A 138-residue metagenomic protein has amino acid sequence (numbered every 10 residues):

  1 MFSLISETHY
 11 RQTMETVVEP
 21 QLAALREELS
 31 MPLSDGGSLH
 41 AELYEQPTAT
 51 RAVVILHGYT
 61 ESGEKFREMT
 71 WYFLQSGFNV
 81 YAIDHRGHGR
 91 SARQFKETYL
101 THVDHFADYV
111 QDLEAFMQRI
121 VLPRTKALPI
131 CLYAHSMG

Functional and structural regions predicted by a protein language model:
M1-P32, L39-L43: An N-terminal hydrophobic leader/cap segment in hydrolases
D35-G37, S62: Donor nucleotide-sugar binding loop of glycosyltransferases
G37-L39, E45-A52, K126-L128: Proline/glycine-enriched tight loop/beta-turn segments at coil->beta junctions that connect or precede beta-strands
T50, G58-E61, M137: Active-site glycine-rich loops that stabilize anionic/oxyanionic intermediates across multiple enzyme folds
I55-G58, A82: Structural cue for short, hydrophobic secondary-structure segments
G63, Y72-K96: Conserved alpha/beta-hydrolase
T101-L122: Alpha/beta-hydrolase active-site loop
R124-S136: Alpha/beta-hydrolase fold nucleophile elbow
